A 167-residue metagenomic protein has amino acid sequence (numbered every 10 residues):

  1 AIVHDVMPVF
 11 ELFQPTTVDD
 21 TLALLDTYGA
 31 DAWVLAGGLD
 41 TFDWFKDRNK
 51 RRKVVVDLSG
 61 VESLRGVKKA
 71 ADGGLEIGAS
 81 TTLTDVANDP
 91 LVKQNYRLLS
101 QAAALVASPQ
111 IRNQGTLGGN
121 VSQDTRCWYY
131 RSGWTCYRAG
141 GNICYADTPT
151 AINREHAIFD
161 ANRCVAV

Functional and structural regions predicted by a protein language model:
A1-V167: C-terminal structural segment of proteins
